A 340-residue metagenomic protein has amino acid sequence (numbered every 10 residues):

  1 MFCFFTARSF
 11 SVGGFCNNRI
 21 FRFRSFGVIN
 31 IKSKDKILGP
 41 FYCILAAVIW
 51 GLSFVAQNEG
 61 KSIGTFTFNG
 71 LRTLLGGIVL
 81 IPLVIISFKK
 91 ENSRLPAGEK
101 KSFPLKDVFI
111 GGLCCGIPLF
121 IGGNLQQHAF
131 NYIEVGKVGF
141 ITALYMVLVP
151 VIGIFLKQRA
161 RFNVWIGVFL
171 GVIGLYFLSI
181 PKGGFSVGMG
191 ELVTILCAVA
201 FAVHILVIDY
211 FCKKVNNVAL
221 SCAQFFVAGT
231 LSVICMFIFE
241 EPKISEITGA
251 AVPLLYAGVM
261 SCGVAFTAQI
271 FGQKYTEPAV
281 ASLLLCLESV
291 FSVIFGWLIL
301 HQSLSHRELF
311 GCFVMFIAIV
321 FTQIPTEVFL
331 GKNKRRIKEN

Functional and structural regions predicted by a protein language model:
F2-T6, F21-L71, I117, I121 (+3 more regions): Glycine-/small-residue-enriched transmembrane alpha-helix faces in small-molecule transporters and effluxers
R22-V28, L80, A160-I180, T230-S232 (+2 more regions): Hydrophobic transmembrane alpha-helices of multi-pass small-molecule transport proteins
I29-K32, T73, V84, A250 (+1 more regions): C-terminal-most transmembrane helix of multi-pass membrane proteins
A47, L71, V138-L144, I208-G229 (+1 more regions): Helix-helix packing/entry segments at the starts of transmembrane helices
L52, E59, G76-P104, L170-S186 (+4 more regions): Membrane-interface helix-cap regions at the ends of transmembrane helices in multi-pass membrane proteins
S53-F54, S87-I141, F177, G258-T276: Specific transmembrane alpha-helical segments of multi-pass solute transporters/efflux pumps, especially DMT/EamA
F54-N58, F66, G77-L83, V149-P150 (+3 more regions): Transmembrane alpha-helical segments that form core, pore/gating elements of small-molecule transporters/exporters
V79, V84, Y145-I166, V290-L309: C-terminal transmembrane-helix exit sites in multi-pass transporters
